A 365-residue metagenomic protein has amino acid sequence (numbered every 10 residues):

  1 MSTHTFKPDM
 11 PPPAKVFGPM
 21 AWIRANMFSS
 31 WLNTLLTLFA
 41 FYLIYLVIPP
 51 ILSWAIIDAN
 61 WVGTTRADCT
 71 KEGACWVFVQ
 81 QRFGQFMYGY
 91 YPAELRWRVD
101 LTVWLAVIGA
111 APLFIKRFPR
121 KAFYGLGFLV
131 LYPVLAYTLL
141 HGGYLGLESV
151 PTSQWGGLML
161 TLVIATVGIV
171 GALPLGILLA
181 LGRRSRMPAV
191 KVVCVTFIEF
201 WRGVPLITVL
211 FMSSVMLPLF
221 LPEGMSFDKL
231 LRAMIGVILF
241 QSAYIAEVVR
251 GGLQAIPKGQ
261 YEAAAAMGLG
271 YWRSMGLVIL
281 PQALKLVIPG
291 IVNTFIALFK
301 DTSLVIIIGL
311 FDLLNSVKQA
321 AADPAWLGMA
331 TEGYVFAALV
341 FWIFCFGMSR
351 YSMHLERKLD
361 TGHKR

Functional and structural regions predicted by a protein language model:
S2-R365: Transmembrane alpha-helices and adjacent helix-loop boundaries
